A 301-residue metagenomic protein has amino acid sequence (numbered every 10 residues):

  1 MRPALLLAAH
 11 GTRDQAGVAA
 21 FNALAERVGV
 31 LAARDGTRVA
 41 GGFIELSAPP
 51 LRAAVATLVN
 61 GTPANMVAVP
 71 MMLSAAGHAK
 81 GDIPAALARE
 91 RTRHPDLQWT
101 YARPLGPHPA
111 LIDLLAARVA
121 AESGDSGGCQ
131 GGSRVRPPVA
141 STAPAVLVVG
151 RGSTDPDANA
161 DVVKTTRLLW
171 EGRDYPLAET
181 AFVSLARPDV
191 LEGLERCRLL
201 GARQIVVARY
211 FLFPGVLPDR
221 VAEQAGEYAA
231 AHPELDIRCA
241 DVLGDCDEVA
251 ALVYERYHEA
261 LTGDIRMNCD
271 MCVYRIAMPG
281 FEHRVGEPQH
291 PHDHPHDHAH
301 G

Functional and structural regions predicted by a protein language model:
M1-G301: Active-site-proximal alpha-helix that buttresses catalytic centers in soluble enzyme cores
